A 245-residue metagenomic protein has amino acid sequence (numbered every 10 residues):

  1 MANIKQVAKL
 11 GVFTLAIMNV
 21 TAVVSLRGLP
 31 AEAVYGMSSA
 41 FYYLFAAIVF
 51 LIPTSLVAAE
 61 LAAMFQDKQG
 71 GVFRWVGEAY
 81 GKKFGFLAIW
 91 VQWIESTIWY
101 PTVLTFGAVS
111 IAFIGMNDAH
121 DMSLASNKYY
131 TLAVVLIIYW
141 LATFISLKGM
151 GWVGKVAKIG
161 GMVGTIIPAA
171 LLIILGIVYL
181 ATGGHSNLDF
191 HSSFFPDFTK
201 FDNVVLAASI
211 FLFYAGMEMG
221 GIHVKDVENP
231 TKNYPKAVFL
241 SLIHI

Functional and structural regions predicted by a protein language model:
M1-A59, F65-Q69: Membrane-interface "cap" regions at the ends of multi-pass membrane proteins
K5-A8, S38-F41, A119-Y130, I159-I243: Helix-loop-helix junctions that connect adjacent transmembrane segments in multi-pass membrane transporters
V7-M18, F41, G81-I94, V134-L136 (+1 more regions): Select transmembrane alpha-helical segments in multipass membrane proteins
A22, A47-L51, Q92-W93, Y139 (+3 more regions): Residue-level recognition of pore/gate-forming positions within transmembrane alpha-helices of multi-pass
V34, P53-Y139, F144-L147: Hydrophobic transmembrane alpha-helices that form the core helical bundles of multi-pass secondary transporters
I48, I138-S146, I166-G176: Hydrophobic core segments of alpha-helical transmembrane domains in multi-pass membrane transport and ion-translocation
I145-G149, V224-K225: Structural signal for the C-terminal ends of transmembrane alpha-helices and the immediately following loop
